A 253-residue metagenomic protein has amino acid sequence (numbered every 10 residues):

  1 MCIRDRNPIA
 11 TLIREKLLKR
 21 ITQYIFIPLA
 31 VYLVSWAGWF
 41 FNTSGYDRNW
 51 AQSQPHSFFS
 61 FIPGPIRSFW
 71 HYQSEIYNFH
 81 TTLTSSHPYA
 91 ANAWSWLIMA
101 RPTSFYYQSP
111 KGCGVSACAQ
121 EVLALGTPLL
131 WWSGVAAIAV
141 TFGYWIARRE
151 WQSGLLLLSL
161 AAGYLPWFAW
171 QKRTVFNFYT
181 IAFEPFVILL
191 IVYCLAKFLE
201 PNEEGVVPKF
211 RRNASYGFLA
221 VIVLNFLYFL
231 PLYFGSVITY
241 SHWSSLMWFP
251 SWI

Functional and structural regions predicted by a protein language model:
R4-Y24, P28-A51, K197-I253: Transmembrane helical bundles and short interhelical boundary loops of multi-pass, membrane-embedded
N7-K19, I138-L158: Membrane-interface helix-loop-helix junctions at transmembrane boundaries of multi-pass membrane enzymes, predominantly
L18-A100, Y106-Y107, N225-Y228, L232: Membrane-lumen/periplasm interface segments of specific transmembrane helices in polyprenyl phosphate-linked
P28, S133-A137, A147-A169: Transmembrane alpha-helix segments characteristic of polytopic inner-membrane glycan-assembly/cell-envelope
P88-A91, A100-S153: Membrane-interface anchor segments at the N-terminal boundary of transmembrane helices in multi-pass membrane enzymes
P128, A147-S159, F210-F218: Membrane-interfacial loop-to-transmembrane alpha-helix junctions, especially the N-terminal start
F168-I181, L232-V237: Membrane-interface catalytic loops of GT-C/OST-like multi-pass glycosylation enzymes that act
T174-A196: Hydrophobic/aromatic-rich transmembrane helices and adjacent perimembrane loops
